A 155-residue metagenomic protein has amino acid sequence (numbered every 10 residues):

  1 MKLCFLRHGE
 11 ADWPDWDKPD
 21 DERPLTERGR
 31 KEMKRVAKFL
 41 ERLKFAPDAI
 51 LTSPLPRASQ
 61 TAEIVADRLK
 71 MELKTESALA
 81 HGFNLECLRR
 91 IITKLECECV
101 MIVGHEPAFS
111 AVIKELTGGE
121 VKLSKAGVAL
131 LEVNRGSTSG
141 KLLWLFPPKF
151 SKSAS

Functional and structural regions predicted by a protein language model:
K2-F83, L95, F109, G119-L123 (+1 more regions): Active-site-proximal alpha-helix that buttresses catalytic centers in soluble enzyme cores
L3, E98-M101, V128: Residue-level preference for the first positions of well-ordered beta-strands
R7, S77-L79, E132, F146-K149: Residues at the C-termini of beta-strands that transition into short coil/loop
F83-E86, E132-N134: Short, charged, surface-exposed secondary-structure boundary motifs
C97-K114: A glycine-rich beta-strand to alpha-helix segment that forms a phosphate/ribose-binding loop at ligand/cofactor sites
T117-K141, P147-K152: Domain-level recognition of soluble alpha/beta enzyme cores, biased toward histidine phosphatases/phosphomutases
